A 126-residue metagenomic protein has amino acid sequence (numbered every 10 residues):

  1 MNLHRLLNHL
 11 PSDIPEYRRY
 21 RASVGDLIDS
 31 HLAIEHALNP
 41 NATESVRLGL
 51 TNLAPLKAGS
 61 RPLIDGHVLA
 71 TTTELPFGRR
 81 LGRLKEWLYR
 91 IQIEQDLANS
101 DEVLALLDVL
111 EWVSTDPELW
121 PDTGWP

Functional and structural regions predicted by a protein language model:
M1-P126: C-terminal subdomains that position terminal phosphate/3'-OH groups for nucleotidyl transfer/ligation, primarily on
